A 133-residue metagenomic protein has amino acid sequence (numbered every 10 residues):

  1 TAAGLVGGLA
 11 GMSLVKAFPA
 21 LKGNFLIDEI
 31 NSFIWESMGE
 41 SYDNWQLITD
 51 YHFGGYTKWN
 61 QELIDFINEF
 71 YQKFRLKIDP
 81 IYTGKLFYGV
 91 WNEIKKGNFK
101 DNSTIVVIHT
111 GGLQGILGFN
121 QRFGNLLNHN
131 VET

Functional and structural regions predicted by a protein language model:
T1-F53, I108-T133: Glycine-rich phosphate/pyrophosphate-binding loop at beta-loop-alpha junctions
I48-N102: Active-site-adjacent helical/loop segments in soluble small-molecule enzymes
T104-V106: Conserved beta-strand elements of the Class I
